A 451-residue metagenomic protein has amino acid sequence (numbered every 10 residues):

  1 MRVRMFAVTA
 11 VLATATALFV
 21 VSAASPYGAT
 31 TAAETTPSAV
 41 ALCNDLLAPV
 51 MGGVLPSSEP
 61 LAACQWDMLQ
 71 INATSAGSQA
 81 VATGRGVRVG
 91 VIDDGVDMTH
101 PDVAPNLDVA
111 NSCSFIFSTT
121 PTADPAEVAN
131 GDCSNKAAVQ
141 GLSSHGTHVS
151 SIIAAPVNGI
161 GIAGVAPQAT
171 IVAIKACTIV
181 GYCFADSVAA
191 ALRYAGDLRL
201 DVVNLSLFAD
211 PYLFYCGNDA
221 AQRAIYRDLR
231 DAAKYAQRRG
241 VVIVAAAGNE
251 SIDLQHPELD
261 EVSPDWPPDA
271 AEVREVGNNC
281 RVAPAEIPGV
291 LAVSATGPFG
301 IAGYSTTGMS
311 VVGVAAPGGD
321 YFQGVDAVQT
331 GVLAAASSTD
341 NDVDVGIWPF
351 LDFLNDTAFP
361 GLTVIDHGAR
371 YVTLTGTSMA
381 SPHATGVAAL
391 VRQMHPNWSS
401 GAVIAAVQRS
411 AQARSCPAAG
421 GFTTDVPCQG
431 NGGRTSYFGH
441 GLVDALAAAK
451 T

Functional and structural regions predicted by a protein language model:
M1-A29: Secretory targeting and sorting signals
Y27-C43: Low-complexity, acidic Ser/Thr/Pro-rich repeat tracts that form intrinsically disordered stalk/linker regions of very
V40-Q168, C183, A190-L198, V202-Y226 (+6 more regions): Active-site core segment of subtilase-fold serine proteases
R85-R88, P167-V172, D197-V203, A236-I243 (+2 more regions): Loop/turn elements at helix/coil->beta-strand transitions in domains of secreted/extracellular proteins
K175, N204-F208, A246-A247, S294-A295 (+2 more regions): A cross-family glycoside hydrolase active-site/sugar-binding cleft signature
D219-I243, N279-A283, G289: Catalytic-core regions built around general acid/base machinery
D269-A389, L446-A447: Extracellular S/T/G-rich loop segment that most often corresponds to the catalytic His/Ser-adjacent loop
H395-R434: An often Trp-containing, charged/polar helix-loop segment at the C-terminal end of enzyme catalytic cores
